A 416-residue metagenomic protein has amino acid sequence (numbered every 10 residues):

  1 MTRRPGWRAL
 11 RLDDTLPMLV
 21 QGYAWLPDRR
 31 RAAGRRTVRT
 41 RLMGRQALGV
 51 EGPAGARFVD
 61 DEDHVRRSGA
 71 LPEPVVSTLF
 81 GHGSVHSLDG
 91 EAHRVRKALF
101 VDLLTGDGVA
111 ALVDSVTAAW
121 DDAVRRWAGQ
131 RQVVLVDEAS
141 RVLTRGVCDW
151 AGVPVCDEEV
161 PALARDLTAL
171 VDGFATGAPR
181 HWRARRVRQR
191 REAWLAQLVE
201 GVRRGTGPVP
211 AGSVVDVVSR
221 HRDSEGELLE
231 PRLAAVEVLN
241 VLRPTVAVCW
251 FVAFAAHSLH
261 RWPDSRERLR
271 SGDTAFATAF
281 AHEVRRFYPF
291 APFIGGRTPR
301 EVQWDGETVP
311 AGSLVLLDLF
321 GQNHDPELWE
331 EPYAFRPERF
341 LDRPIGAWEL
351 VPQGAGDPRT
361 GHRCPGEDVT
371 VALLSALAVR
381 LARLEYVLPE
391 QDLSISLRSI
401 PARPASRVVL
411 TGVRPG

Functional and structural regions predicted by a protein language model:
M1-A9, P27-V50, A54-G416: Cytochrome P450
D13, P17-R30: N- or domain-start disorder-to-order transition segments that initiate the globular core
